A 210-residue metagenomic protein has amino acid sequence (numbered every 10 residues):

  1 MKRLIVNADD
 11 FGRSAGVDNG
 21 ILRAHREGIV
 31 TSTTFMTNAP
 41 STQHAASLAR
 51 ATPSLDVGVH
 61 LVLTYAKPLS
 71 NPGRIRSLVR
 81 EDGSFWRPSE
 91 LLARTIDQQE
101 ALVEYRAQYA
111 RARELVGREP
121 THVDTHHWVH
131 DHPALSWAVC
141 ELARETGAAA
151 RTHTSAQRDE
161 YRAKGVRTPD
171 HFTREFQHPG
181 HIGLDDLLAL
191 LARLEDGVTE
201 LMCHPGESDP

Functional and structural regions predicted by a protein language model:
M1-A66: Active-site beta->alpha N-cap acidic-glycine motif
R3-I5, V30-T34, S54-H60, P120-H122 (+3 more regions): Structural preference for beta-strand elements that scaffold enzyme active sites
R3-S14, E90-L102: Active-site mouth loops of central-metabolism enzymes
D9-F11, M36-N38, H60-T64, H126-W128 (+3 more regions): Active-site beta-loop-alpha junctions enriched in small/polar residues
I21-E27, A45-D56, G73-R80, R113-V116 (+2 more regions): Acidic (Asp/Glu)-rich catalytic clusters
P68-T95: Active-site gating loops and adjacent loop-to-helix segments of metal-dependent hydrolytic enzymes
R106-L184, A192: Catalytic domains of cell-wall/extracellular-matrix polysaccharide-remodeling enzymes, centered on de-N-acetylation
F172, L184-P210: C-terminal active-site rim and adjoining tail of enzyme catalytic domains
